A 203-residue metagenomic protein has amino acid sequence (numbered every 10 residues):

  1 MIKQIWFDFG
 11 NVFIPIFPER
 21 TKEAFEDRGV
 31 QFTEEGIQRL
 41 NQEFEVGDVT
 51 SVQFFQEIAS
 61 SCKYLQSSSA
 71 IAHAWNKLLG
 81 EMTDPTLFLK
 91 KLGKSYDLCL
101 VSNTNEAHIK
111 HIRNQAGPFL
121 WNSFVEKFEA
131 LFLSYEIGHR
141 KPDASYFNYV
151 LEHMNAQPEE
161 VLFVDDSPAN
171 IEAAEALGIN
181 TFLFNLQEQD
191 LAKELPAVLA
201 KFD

Functional and structural regions predicted by a protein language model:
M1-K3, N105-E106, R113-D203: Asp-based, Mg2+/Mn2+-dependent phosphohydrolase catalytic module
M1-Q38, V46, S60-S61, A176: Active-site neighborhood of HAD-like aspartate-dependent phosphohydrolases
R20-E23, R39, Q53, E57 (+6 more regions): Alpha-helical elements of Rossmann-like donor-binding domains used by nucleotide-donor carbohydrate transfer enzymes
R28-L40, K63-A74, D203: Short, surface-exposed acidic
L40-F44, F128: Generic hydrophobic alpha-helical segments
F44-L87: Metal-dependent phosphoesterase signature
S69-A116: Substrate-recognition element of Asp-dependent hydrolases with the DxDx(T/V) motif
